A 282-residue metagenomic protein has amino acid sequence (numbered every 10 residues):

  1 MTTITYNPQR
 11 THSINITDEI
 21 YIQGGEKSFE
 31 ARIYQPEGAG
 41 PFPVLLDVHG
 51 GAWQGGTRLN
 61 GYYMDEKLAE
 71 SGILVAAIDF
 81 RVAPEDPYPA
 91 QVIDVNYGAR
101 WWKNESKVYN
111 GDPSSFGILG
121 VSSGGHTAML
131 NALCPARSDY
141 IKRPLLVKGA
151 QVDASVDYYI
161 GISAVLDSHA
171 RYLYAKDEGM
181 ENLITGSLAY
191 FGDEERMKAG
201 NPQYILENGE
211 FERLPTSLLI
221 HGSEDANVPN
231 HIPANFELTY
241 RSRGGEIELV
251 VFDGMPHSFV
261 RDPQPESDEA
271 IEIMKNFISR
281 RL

Functional and structural regions predicted by a protein language model:
M1-L282: Alpha/beta-hydrolase superfamily serine-hydrolase fold, recognizing
